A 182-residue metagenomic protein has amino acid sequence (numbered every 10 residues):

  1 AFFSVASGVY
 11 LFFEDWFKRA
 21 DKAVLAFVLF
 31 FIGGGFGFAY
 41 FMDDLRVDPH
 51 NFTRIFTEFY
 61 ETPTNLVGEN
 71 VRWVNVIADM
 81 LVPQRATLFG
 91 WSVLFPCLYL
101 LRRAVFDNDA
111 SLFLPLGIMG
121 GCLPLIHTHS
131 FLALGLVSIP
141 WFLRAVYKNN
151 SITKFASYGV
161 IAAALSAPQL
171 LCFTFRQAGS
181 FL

Functional and structural regions predicted by a protein language model:
A1-L182: Membrane-embedded transmembrane-helix bundle of lipid-linked glycan/lipid transferases
